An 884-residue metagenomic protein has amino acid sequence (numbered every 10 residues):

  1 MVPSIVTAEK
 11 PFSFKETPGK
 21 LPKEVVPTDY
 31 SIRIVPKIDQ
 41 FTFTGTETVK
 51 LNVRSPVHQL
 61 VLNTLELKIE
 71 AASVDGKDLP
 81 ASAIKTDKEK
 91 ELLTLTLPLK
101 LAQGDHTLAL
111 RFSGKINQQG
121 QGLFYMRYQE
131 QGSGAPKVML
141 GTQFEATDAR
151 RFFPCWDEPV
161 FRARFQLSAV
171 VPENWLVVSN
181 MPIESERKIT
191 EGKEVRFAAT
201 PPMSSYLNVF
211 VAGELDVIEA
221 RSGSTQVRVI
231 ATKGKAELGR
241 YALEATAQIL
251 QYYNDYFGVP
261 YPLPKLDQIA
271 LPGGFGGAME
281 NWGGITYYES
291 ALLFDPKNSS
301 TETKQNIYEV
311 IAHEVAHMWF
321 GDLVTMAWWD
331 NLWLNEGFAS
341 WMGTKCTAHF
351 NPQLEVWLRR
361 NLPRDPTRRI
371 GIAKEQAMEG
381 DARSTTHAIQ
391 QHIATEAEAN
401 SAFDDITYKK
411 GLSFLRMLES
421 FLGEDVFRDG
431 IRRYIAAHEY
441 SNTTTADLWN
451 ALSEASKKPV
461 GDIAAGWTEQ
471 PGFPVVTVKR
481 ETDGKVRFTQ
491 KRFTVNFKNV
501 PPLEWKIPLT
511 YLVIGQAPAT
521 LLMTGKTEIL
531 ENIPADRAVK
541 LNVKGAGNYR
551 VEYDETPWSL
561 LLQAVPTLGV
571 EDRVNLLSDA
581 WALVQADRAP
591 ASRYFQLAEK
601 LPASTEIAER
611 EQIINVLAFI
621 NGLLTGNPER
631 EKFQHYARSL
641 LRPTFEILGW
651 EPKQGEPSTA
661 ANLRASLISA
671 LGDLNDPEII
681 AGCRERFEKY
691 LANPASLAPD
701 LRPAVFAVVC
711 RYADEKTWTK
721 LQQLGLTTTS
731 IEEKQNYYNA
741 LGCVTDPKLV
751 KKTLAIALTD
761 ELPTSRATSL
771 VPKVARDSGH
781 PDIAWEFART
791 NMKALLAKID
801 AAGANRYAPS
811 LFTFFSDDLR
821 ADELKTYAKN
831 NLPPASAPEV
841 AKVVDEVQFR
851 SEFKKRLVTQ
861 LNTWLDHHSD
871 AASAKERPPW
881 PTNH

Functional and structural regions predicted by a protein language model:
V2-Q268, S290, D295, M378-E379 (+11 more regions): Acidic/His-enriched low-complexity segments
P3-S4, M139-T142, V171, E214-R228 (+8 more regions): Short, compositionally biased low-complexity segments
E91, W282-G283, T386, R702-F706: Short glycine-rich loop/turn motifs
M139, F197, Q226-K498, Q612 (+5 more regions): Hydrophobic alpha-helical and helix-loop surface patches within well-folded domains that function as non-catalytic
R164, A247-L250, E336, G343 (+13 more regions): Extracytoplasmic/secreted envelope proteins and their assembly/folding machinery, especially bacterial periplasmic
E375-Q376, A382, D405, R487-T489 (+3 more regions): Long, ordered, helix-rich scaffold segments
P508: FAD-binding core of flavoproteins
